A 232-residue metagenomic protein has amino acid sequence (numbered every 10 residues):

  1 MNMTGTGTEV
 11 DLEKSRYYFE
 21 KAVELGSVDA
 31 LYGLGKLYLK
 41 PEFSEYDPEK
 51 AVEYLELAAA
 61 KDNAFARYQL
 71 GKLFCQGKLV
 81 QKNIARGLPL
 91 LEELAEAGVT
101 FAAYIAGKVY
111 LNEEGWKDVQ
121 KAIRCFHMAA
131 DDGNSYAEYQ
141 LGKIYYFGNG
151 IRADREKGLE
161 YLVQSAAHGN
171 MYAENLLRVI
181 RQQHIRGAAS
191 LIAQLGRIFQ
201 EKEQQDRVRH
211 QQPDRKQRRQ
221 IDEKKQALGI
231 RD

Functional and structural regions predicted by a protein language model:
M1-T4, G33-K40, Q69-Q76, Y104-N112 (+2 more regions): Hydrophobic face of amphipathic alpha-helices that form TPR/SEL1-like repeat modules and related alpha-solenoid
E9-Y18, S44-Y54, Q81-L90, E114-C125 (+2 more regions): Structural signature of tandem alpha-helical TPR/SEL1-like repeats, specifically the intra-repeat loop/turn
A22, L57-A58, E93-L94, M128-A129 (+1 more regions): Canonical positions in the second alpha-helix
A153-M171, R178-R181, I185, I192-Q200: TPR/TPR-like (Sel1-like) alpha-helical repeat modules
I185-R209, I221-Q226: Glycine- and small hydrophobic-rich membrane-insertion segments that are intrinsically disordered in solution
R215, I230-D232: Non-Sec secretion/translocation targeting segments of pathogen effectors
